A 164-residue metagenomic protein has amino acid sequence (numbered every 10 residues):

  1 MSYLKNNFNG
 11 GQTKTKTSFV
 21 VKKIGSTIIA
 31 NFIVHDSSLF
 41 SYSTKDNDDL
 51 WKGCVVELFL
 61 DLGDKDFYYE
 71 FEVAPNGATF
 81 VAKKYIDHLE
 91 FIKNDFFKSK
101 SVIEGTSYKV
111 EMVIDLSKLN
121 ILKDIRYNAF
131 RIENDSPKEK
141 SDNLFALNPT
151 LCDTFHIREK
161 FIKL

Functional and structural regions predicted by a protein language model:
M1-L164: Structural preference for beta-rich elements and adjacent junctions enriched in aromatics
